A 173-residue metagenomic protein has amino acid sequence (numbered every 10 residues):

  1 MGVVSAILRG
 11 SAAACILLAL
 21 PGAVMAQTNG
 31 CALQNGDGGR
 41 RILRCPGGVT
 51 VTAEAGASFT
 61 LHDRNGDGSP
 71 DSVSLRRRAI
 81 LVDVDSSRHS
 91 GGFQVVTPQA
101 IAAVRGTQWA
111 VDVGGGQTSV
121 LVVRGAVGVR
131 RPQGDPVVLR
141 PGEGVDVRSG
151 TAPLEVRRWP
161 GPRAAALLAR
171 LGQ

Functional and structural regions predicted by a protein language model:
M1-A14: Bacterial N-terminal signal peptides that target proteins for export
Q27-Q173: Flexible, surface-exposed loop/linker segments and immediately adjacent secondary-structure boundaries
